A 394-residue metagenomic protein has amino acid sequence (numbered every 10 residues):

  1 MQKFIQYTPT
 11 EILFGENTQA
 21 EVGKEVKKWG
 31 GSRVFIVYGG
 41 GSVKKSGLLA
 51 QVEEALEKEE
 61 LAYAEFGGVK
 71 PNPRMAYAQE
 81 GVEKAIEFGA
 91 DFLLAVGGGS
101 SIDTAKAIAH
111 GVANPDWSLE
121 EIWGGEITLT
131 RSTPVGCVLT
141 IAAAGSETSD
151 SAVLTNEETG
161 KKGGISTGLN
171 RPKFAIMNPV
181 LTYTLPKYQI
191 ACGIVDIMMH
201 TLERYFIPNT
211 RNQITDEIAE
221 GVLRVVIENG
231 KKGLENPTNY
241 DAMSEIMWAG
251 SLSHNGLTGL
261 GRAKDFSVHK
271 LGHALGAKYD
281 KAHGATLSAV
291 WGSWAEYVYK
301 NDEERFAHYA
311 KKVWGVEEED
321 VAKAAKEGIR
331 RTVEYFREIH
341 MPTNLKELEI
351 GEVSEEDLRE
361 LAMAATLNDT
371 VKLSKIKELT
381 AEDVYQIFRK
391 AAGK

Functional and structural regions predicted by a protein language model:
M1-F92, L345: ATP/NTP phosphate-donor binding region
E16-N17, G39-G40, V69, V96-G98 (+5 more regions): Fold-independent oxyanion-binding glycine-rich loops and adjacent beta-strand/coil segments at enzyme active sites
Q51-V52, V82, S101-P115, T148-S149: Short Gly/Thr/Asp-enriched flexible loops that form oxyanion-binding sites at enzyme active sites
A90-K106, T140-S146, K278-K281: Glycine/serine-rich anion-binding loops at beta->alpha junctions that coordinate negatively charged ligand groups
N114-R211, H308: A glycine/threonine-rich phosphate-anchoring loop and its flanking beta-alpha core in nucleotide/phosphate-binding
R204-E334: Active-site segments that bind and position negatively charged phosphate/pyrophosphate groups
F306, E317-K394: C-terminal charged capping/lid subdomain of soluble metabolic enzymes
